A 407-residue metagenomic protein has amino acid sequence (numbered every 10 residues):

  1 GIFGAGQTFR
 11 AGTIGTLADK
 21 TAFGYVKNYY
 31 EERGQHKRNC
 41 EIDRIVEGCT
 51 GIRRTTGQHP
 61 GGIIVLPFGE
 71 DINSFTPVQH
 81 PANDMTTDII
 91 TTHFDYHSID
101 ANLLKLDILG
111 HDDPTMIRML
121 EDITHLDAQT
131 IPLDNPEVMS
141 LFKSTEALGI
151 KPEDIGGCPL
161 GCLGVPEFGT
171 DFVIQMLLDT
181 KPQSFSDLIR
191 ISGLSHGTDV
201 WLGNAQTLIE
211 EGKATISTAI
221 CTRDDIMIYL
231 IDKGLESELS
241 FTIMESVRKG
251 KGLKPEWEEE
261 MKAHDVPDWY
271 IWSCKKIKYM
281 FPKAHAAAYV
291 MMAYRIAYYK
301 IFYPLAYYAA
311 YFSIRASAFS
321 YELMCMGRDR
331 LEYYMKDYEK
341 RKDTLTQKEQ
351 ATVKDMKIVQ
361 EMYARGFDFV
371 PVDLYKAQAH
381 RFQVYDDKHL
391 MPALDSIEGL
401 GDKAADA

Functional and structural regions predicted by a protein language model:
G1-A407: Noncatalytic, beta-rich nucleic-acid-contacting surfaces in large DNA/RNA-processing enzymes
